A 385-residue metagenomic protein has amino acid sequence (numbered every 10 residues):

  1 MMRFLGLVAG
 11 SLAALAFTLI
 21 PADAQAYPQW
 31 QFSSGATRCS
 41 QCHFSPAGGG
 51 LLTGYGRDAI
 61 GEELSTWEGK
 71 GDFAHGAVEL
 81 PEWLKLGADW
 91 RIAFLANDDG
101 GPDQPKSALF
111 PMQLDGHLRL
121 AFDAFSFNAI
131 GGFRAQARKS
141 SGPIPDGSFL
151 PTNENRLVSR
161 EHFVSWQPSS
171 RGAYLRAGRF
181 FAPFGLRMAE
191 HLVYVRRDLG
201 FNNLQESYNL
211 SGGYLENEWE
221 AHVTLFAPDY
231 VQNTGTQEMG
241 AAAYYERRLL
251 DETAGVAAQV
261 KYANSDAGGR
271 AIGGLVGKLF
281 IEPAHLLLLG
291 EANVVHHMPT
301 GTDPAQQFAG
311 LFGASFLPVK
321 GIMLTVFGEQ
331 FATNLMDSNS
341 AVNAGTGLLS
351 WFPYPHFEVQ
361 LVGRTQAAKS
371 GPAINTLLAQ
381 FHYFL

Functional and structural regions predicted by a protein language model:
A36-P46: The canonical Cys-X-X-Cys-His
R38, E358, A373-L385: Outer-membrane beta-barrel "beta-signal"
A47-L52, E82-A96, Q104-Y230, Q237-M239 (+3 more regions): Outer membrane beta-barrel
E68-D72, L84, M112-G116, L157-H162 (+8 more regions): Hydrophobic, lipid-facing positions within transmembrane beta-strands of outer-membrane proteins
L80-A88, D123-F125, R171-A173, N217-A221 (+7 more regions): Outer-envelope beta-barrel architecture signal
A88-W90, A129, L175-A177, G212 (+10 more regions): Membrane-embedded beta-strand positions of outer-membrane beta-barrel proteins
D103-F110, L150-V158, D198-L204, Q232-E238 (+4 more regions): Replace "Gram-negative outer membrane beta-barrel proteins" with "bacterial and organellar outer membrane beta-barrel
E238-N334: Detector for outer-membrane/organellar transmembrane beta-barrel domains, recognizing the amphipathic beta-strand
